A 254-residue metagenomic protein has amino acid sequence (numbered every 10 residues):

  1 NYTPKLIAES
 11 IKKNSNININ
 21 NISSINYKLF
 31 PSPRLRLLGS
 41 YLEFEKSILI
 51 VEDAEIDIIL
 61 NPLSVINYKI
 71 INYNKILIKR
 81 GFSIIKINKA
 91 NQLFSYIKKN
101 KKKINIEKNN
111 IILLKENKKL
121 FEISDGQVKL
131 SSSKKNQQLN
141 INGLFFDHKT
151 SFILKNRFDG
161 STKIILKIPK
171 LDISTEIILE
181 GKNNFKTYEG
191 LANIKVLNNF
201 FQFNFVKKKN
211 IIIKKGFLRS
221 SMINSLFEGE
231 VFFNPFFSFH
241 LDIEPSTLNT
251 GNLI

Functional and structural regions predicted by a protein language model:
N1-N16, S47-L49: N-terminal type II signal-anchor transmembrane helix that functions as the membrane-insertion/stop-transfer segment
Y2, S133, K195-V196: Short alpha-helix boundary/capping motifs
I17-N20, E45-L60, N88-N91, E116-K129 (+6 more regions): Amphipathic hydrophobic-ligand
N20-N117, E122, S131, Q137-N140 (+1 more regions): Flexible beta-edge/linker motif
L29-P31, S131-K135, N156-D159, K182-F185 (+1 more regions): Short, ordered beta-strand-loop transition motifs
L42, I78, S83, L130 (+5 more regions): Short beta-strand element of the conserved SAM-dependent methyltransferase core
S83, K135-L139, G160-T162, K186-Y188 (+2 more regions): Hydrophobic residues embedded in beta-strands of well-ordered beta-sheets
I106-I111, T162-K167, T187-N193, I211-L218: Transmembrane beta-strand segments that form the barrel wall of outer-membrane beta-barrel proteins
